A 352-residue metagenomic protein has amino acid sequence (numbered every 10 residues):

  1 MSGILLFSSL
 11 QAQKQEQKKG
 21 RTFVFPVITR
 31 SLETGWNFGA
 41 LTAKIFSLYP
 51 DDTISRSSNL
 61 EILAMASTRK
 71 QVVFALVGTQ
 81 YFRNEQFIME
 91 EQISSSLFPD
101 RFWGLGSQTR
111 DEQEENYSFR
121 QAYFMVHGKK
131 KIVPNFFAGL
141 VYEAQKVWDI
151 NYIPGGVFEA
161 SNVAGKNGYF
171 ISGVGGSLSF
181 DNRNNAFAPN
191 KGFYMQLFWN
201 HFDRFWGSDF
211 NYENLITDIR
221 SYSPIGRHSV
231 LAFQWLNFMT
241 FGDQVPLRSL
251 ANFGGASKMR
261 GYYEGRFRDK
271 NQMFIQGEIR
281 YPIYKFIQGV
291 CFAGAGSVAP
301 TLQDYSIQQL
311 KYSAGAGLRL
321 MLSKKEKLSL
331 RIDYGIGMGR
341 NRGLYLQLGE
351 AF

Functional and structural regions predicted by a protein language model:
M1-L6: Bacterial N-terminal signal peptides
S8-A12: Sec/Tat signal peptide C-region and signal peptidase I cleavage site
Q13-R21, L48-S57, R83-I88, P134-N135 (+5 more regions): Short loop/turn motifs that connect adjacent beta-strands in outer-membrane beta-barrel proteins
K14-V24, T29-K166, F170, R266-R268 (+3 more regions): Gram-negative/organellar outer-membrane beta-barrel architecture
T22-V24, S58-I62, F87-I93, A138-L140 (+9 more regions): Transmembrane beta-strands of outer-membrane beta-barrel proteins
D51, F98-G104, V147-I153, N185-F187 (+6 more regions): Outer-membrane beta-barrel proteins
G175-G176, A256, G315-K325, N341-F352: Outer-membrane beta-barrel "beta-signal"
G175-S179, N184-Y284, C291: C-terminal outer-membrane beta-barrel translocator/porin domains of Gram-negative envelope proteins and their
